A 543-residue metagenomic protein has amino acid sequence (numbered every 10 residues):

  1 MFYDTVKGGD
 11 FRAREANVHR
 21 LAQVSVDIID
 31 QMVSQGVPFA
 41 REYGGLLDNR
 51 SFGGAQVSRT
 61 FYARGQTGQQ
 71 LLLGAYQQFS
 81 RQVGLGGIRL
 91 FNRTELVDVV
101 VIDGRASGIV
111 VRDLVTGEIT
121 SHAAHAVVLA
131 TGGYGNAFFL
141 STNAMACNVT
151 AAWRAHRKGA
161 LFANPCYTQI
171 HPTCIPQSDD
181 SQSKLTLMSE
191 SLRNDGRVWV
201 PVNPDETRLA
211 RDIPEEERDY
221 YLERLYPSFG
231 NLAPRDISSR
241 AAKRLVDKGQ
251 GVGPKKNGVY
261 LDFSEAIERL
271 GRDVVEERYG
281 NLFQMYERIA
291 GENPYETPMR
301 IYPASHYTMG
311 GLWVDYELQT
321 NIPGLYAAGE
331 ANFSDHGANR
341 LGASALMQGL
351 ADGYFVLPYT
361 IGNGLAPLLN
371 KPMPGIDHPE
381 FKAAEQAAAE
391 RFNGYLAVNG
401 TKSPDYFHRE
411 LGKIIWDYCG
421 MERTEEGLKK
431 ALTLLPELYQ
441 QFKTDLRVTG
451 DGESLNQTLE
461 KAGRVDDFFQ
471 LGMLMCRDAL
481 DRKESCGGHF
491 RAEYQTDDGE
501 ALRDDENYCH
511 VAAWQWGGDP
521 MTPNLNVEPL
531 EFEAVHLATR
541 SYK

Functional and structural regions predicted by a protein language model:
M1-L21: Glycine-rich active-site loop/strand segments that organize a redox cofactor
Q31-E118, A130, C174-L187, Y260: Conserved redox-cofactor binding core of oxidoreductases
G117-A126, N321: Core beta-strand elements of the Rossmann-like FAD/NAD(P) dinucleotide-binding domain in flavoenzyme oxidoreductases
A126-Q182, N339-Y359: Glycine-rich loop(s) and the adjacent beta-strand/alpha-helix scaffold that form part
R154, A160-R288, Y359: An anion/pyrophosphate-binding glycine-rich loop and adjacent beta-alpha core in soluble alpha-beta enzymes
T320-F392: Catalytic phosphate/nucleotide-handling subdomain of diverse soluble enzymes
N363-S454: Long, amphipathic alpha-helical stalk/connector segments used for oligomerization, subunit docking, or mechanical
Q441-K543: C-terminal amphipathic alpha-helical interaction region
